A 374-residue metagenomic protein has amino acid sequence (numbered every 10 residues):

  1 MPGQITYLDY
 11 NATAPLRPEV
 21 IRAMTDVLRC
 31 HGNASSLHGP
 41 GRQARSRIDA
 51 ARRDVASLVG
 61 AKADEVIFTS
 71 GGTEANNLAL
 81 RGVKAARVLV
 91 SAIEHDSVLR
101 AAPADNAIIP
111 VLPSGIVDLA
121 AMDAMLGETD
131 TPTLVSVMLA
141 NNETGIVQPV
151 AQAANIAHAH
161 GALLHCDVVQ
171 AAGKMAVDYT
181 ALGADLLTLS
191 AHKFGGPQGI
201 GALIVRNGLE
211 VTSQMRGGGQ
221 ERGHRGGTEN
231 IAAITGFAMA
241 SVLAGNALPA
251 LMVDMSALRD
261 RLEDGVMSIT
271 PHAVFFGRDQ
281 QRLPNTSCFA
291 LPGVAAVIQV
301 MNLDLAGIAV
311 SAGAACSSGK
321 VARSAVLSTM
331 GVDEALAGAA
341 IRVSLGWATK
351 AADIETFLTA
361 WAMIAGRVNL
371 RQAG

Functional and structural regions predicted by a protein language model:
M1-G374: Pyridoxal 5′-phosphate
